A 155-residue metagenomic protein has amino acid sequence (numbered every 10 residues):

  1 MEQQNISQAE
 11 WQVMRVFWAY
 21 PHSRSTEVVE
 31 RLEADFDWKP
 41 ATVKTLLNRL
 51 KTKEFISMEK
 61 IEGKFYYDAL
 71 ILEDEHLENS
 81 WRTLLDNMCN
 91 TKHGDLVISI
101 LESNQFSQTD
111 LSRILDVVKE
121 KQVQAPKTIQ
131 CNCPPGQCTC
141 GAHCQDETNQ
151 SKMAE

Functional and structural regions predicted by a protein language model:
Q3-A9, I61-S80: Short, cationic-aromatic polyanion-contact patches
Q8-V16, E27: Pre-recognition alpha-helix immediately N-terminal to the DNA-recognition helix within helix-turn-helix or winged-helix
S23-R31: Short acidic, hydrophobic short linear motifs in intrinsically disordered regions
E30-W38: Short helix-coil junctions and helix-kink-helix linkers
K44-N48: Short, hydrophobic-biased segments on the C-terminal half of alpha helices that form "recognition helices"
E54: Glycine-centered, phosphate/nucleic-acid-interacting loop/turn motifs that mediate DNA/RNA or nucleotide
L72-I98: Conserved segment of winged-helix/HTH DNA-binding domains
E102-E155: C-terminal regulatory/oligomerization modules of transcriptional regulators
